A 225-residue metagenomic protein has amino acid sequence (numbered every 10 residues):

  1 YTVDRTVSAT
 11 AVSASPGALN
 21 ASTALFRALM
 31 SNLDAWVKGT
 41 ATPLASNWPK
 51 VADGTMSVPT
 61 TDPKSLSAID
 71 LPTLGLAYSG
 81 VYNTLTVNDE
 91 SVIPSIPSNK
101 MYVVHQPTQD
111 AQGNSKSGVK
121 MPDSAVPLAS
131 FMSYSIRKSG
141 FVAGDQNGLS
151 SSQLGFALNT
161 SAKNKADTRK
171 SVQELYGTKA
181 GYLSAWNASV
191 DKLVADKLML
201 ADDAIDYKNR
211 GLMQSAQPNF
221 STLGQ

Functional and structural regions predicted by a protein language model:
Y1-Q225: C-terminal His-loop and adjacent cap/lid subdomain of alpha/beta-hydrolase
